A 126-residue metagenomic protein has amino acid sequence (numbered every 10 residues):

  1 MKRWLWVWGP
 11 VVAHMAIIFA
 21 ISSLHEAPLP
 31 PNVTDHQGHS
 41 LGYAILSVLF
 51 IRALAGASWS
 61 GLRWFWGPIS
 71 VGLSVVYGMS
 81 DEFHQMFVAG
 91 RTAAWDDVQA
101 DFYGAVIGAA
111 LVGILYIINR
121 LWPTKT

Functional and structural regions predicted by a protein language model:
M1-A89, W95-D96, F102-T126: Bulky hydrophobic segments
